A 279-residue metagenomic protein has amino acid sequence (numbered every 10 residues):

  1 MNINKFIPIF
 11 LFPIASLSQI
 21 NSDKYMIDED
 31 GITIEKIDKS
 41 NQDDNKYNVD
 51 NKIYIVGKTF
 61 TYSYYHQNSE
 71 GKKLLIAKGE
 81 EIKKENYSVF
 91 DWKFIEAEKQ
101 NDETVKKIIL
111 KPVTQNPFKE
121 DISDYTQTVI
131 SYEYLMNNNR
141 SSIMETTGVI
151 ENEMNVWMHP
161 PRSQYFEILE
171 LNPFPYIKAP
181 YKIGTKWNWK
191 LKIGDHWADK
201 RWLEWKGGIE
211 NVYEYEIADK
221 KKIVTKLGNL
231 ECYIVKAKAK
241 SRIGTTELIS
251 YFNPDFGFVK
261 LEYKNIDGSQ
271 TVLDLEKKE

Functional and structural regions predicted by a protein language model:
M1-I3, S22, D43, N137 (+2 more regions): Intrinsic-disorder/low-complexity regions
M1-M26: Bacterial Sec-dependent N-terminal signal peptides
M1-N2, P8, S88, E153 (+2 more regions): Acidic, low-complexity intrinsically disordered regions
N2-F6, R140, G194: Short, basic/polar N-terminal leader/transit segment immediately after the initiator methionine
I9-L11, I177, K220, S250: A broadly tuned, weak detector of single residues within folded domains
I20-Q127, H196-E279: Acidic, serine/threonine-rich low-complexity disordered tracts
I109-I193: Contiguous hydrophobic, core-forming segments of folded domains
